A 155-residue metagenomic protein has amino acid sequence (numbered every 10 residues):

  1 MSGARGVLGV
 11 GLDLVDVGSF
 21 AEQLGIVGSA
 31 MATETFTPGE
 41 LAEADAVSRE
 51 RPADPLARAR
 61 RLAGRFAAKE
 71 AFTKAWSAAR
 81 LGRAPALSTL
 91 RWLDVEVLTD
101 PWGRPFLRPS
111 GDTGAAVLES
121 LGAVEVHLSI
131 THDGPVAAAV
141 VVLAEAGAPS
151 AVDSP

Functional and structural regions predicted by a protein language model:
M1-P155: Core catalytic alpha/beta fold that binds nucleotide/phospho-ligands
